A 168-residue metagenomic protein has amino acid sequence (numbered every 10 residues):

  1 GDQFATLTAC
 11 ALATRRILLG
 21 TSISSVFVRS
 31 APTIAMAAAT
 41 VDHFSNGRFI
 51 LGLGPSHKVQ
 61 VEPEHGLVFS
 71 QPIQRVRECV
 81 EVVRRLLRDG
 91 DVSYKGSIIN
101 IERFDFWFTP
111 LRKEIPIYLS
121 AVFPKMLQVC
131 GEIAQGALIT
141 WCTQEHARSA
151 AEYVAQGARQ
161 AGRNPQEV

Functional and structural regions predicted by a protein language model:
G1-V168: Active-site-adjacent structural elements that line small-molecule/cofactor binding pockets in enzymes
